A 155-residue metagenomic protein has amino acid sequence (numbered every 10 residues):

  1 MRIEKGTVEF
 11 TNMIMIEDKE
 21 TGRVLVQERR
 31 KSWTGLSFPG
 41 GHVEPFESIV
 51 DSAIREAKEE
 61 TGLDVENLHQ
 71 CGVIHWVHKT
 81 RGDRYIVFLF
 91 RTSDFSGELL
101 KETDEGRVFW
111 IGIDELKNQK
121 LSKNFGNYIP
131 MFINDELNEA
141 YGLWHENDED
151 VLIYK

Functional and structural regions predicted by a protein language model:
M1-V24, P39-H42: Conserved N-terminal beta-strand and adjoining loop/helix that marks the start of the Nudix/MutT-like hydrolase domain
I3-K5, V26-R30, R55-E59, L63: Recognition helices and adjacent regulatory flanks at domain boundaries
E9, W33, F38, V65 (+1 more regions): Short connector loops at helix/strand junctions that flank enzyme active sites, especially segments positioning acidic
I16-K19, R29, T92-S93: Active-site beta-strand termini and strand-to-loop segments that position acidic
V26-P39, P45: N-terminal first-folded block
V43-E66, W76-Y128, L152-K155: Unchanged
I133-K155: Charged phosphate-binding loop/patch that engages nucleotide di/tri-phosphates or the phosphate backbone of nucleic
